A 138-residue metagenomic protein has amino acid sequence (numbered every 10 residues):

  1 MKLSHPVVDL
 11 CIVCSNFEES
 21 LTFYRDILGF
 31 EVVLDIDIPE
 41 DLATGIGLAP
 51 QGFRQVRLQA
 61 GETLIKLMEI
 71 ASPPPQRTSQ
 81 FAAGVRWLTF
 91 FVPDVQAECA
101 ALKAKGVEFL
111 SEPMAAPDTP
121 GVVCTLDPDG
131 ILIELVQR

Functional and structural regions predicted by a protein language model:
M1-L3, I12, F90, Q96-R138: Vicinal oxygen chelate
V7, A83-W87: Eukaryotic phosphotyrosine signaling hubs
V13-E62: Core segments of cupin and vicinal oxygen chelate
F17, V95-Q96: Residues at or immediately preceding the N-termini of alpha-helices
S20, W87-F90: Active-site scaffold segments
E40-G45, S72-T78: A short, acidic/glycine-rich surface segment
G61-L64, D129-I131: Short acidic/polar mixed-charge low-complexity motifs
